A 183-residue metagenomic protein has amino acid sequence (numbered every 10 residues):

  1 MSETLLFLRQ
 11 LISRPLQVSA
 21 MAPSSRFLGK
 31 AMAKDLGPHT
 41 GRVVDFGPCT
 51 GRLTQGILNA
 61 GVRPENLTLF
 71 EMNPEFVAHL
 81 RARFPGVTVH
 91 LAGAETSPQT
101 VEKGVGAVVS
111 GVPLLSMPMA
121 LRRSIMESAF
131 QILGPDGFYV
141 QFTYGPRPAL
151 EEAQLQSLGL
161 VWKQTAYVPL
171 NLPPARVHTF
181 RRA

Functional and structural regions predicted by a protein language model:
E3-L36: Class I SAM-dependent methyltransferase Rossmann-like catalytic core, especially the SAM/SAH-binding loop
T40-C49: Conserved class I S-adenosyl-L-methionine
G51-Q55: Glycine-rich SAM-binding Motif I of class I
N73: Conserved SAM/SAH-binding beta-strand->alpha-helix loop
G86-E95: Conserved SAM-binding strand-loop segment of SAM-dependent methyltransferases
Q99-V108: A short acidic, Gly/Pro-enriched loop at the edge of an enzyme's catalytic core that lines a small-molecule cofactor
R123-P135: A short glycine-rich, Lys/Arg-flanked "PGG" loop and its adjoining helix->strand segment in the class I
L133-Y144: Conserved beta-strand signature within the Rossmann-like core of class I S-adenosyl-L-methionine
